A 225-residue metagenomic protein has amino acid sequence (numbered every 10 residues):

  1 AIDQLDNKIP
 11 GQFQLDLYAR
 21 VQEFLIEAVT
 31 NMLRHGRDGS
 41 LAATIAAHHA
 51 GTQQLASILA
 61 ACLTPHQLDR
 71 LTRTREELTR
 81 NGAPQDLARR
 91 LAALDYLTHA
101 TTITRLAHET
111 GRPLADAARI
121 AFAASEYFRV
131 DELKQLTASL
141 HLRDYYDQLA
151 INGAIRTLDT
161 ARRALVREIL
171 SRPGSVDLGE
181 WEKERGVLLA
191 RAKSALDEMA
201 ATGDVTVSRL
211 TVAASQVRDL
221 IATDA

Functional and structural regions predicted by a protein language model:
A1-A225: Ligand/cofactor-recognition surfaces for anionic moieties
